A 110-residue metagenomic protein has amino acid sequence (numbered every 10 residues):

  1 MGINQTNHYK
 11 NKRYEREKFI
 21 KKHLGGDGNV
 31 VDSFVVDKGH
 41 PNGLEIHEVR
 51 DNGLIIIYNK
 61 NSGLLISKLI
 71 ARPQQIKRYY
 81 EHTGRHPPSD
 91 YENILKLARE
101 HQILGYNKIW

Functional and structural regions predicted by a protein language model:
M1-W110: Ribonuclease/tRNase effector modules and their secretory precursors
